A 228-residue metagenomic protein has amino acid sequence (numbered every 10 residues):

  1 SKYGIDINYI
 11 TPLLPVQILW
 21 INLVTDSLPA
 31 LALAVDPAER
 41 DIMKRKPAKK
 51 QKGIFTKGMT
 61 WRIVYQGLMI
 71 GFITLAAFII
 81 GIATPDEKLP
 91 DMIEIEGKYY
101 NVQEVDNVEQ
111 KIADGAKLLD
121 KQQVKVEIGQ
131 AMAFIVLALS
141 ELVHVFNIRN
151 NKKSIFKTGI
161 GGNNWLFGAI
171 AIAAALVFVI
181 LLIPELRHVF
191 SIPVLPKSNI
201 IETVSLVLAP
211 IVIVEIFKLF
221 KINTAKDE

Functional and structural regions predicted by a protein language model:
S1-K152: Membrane-embedded transport module
A34, P90-I112, L119, Q130-A131 (+1 more regions): C-terminal transmembrane module of polytopic membrane proteins
